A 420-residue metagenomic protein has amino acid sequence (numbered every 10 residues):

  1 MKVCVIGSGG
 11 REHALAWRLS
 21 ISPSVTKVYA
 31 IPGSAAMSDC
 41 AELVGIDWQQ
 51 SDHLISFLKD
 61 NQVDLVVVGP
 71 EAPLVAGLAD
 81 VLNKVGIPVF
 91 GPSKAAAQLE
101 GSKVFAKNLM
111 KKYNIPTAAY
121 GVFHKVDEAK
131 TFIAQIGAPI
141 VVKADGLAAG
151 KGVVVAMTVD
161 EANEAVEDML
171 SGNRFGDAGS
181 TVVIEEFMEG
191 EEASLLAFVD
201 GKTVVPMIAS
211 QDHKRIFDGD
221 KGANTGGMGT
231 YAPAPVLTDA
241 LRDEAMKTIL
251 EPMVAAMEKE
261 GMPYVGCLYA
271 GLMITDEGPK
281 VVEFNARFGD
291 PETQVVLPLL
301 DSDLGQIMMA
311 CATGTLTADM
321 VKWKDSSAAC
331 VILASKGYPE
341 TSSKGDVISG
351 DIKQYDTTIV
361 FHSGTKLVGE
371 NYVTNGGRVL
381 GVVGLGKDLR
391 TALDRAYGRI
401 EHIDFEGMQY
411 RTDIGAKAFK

Functional and structural regions predicted by a protein language model:
M1-K94: ATP-binding N-terminal substructure of ATP-dependent carboxylate-amine bond-forming enzymes
I21, A36-S38, F90, K112-N114 (+12 more regions): Solvent-exposed alpha-helices and their adjacent loops that cap or buttress functional pockets in soluble metabolic
L43-Q49, G121-K125, A156: Short acidic-hydrophobic, aromatic-tinged amphipathic segments that line or gate anion-handling sites
P92-G152: A conserved helix-loop-beta module that forms one wall/lid of the active-site cleft in ATP-utilizing catalytic domains
G152, A156-T293: Internal nucleotide-binding/catalytic subdomain
M246-L268, N285-Y355: Active-site "cap" helix and flanking loop/linker of ATP-utilizing ligase/carboxylase catalytic domains
A310-K420: Peripheral (often C-terminal) accessory segments that flank ATP-dependent C-N-forming ligase machineries
